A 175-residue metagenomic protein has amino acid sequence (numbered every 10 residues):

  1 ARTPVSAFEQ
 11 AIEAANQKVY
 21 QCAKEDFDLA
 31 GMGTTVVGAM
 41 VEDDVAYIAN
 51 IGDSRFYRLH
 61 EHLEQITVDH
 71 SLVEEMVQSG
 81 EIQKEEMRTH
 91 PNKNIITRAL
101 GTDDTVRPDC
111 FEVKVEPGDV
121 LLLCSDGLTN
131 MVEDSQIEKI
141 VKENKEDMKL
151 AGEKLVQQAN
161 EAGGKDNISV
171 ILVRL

Functional and structural regions predicted by a protein language model:
A1-L175: PP2C/PPM-type serine/threonine phosphatase catalytic domain
